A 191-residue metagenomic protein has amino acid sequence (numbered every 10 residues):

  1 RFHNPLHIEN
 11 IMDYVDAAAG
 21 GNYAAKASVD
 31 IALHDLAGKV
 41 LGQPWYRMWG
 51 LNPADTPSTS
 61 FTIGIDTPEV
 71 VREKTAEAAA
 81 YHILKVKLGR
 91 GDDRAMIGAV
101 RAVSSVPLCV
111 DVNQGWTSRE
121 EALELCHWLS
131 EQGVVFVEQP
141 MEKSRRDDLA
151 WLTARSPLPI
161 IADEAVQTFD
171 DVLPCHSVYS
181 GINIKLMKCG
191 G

Functional and structural regions predicted by a protein language model:
R1-V40: Metal- or metallocofactor-binding catalytic centers and their adjacent structured scaffolds across diverse enzyme
A24, S28-H34, T75, Y81 (+2 more regions): N-terminal-biased segments
V29, G42, L84, D111 (+3 more regions): Conserved, mostly hydrophobic/aromatic
I31, L36, V112, Q139-P140 (+1 more regions): Generic detector of well-ordered alpha-helical packing
W45-S156: Metal-dependent enolase-superfamily TIM-barrel catalytic cores that perform enediolate-based chemistry
S144-G191: Catalytic alpha/beta core domains of metabolic enzymes, predominantly
